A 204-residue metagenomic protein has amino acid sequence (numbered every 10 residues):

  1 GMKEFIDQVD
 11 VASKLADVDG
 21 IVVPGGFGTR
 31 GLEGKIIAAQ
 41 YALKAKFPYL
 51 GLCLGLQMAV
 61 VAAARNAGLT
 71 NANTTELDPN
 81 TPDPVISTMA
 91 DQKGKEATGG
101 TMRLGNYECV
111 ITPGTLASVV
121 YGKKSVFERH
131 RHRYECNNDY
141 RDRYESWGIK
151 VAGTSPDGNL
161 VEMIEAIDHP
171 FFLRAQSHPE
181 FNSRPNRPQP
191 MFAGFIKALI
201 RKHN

Functional and structural regions predicted by a protein language model:
G1-S13, V126-N204: Acyltransferase
I6, Y49, A63, N71 (+7 more regions): Sparse, context-dependent recognition of short Cys/His-centered cofactor- or disulfide-binding micro-motifs
K14-E108, P113-L116, M191-I200: Cysteine-nucleophile active-site neighborhood
V23-G26, G122-V126, S177: A broad detector of the eukaryotic-type serine/threonine protein kinase catalytic domain
A72-D78, S125-F127, G153: A short alpha-helix-loop-beta-strand transition element characteristic of N-terminal alpha/beta dinucleotide-binding
D91-N137, R143-S146, E162-I167: Substrate-binding/catalytic lobe of Class I Rossmann-like enzymes that use SAM or dcSAM, i.e., the mid-to-C-terminal
